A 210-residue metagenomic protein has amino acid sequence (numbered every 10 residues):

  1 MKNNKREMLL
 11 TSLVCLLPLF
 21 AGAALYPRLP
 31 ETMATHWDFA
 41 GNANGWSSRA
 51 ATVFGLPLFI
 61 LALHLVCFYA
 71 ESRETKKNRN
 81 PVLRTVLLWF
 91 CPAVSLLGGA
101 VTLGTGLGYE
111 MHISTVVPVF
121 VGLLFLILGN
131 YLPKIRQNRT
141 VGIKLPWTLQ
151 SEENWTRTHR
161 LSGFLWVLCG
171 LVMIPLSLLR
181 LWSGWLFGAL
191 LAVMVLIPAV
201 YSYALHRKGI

Functional and structural regions predicted by a protein language model:
E7-A23: N-terminal signal-anchor transmembrane alpha helix
E7-S12, T52-F59, C67, R84-A93 (+1 more regions): Select subsegments of transmembrane alpha-helices in polytopic membrane proteins, especially boundary-proximal
C15, R139-K208: Terminal transmembrane helical module of multi-pass membrane proteins
A23-F54, V141-Q150: Active-site and channel-lining beta-strand-loop segments that bind or position nucleotide-derived/phosphorylated
A24-L29, A62-S72, I127-I143, S202-H206: Membrane-water interface of transmembrane alpha-helices
L25-E31, L103-V116, S177-S183: Helix-coil boundary and interhelical linker segments in multi-pass alpha-helical membrane proteins
G45-I60, H112-L128: Alpha-helical transmembrane segments
C67-T115: Ordered, amphipathic secondary-structure segments that act as subunit-interaction surfaces in large macromolecular
